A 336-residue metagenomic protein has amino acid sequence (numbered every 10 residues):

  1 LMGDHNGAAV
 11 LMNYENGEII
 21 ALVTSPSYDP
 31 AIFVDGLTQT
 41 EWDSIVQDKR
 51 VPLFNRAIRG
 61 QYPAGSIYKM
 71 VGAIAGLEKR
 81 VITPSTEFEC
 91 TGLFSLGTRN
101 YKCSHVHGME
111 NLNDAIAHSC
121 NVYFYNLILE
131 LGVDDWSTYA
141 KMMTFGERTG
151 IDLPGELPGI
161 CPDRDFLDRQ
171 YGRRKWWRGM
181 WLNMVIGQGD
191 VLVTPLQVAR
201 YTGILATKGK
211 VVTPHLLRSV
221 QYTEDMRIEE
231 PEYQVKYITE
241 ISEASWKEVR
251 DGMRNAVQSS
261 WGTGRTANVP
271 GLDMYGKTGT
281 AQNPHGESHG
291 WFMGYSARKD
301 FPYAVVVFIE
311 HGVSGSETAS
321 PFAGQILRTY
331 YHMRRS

Functional and structural regions predicted by a protein language model:
L1, A75, Y139, G252 (+2 more regions): Generic non-transmembrane alpha-helical segments
M2-G7: Short, small/polar residue-rich loop motifs at catalytic or cofactor-binding pockets
A9-S66, V71-I309, G315: Beta-lactam-recognizing serine transpeptidase/beta-lactamase-like catalytic domain environment
L205, E317-Q325: Non-catalytic, well-ordered alpha-helical segments in soluble enzyme domains
R227-V235, F322-S336: Short, gly/Ser/Thr-rich active-site loops of penicillin-recognizing serine hydrolases
